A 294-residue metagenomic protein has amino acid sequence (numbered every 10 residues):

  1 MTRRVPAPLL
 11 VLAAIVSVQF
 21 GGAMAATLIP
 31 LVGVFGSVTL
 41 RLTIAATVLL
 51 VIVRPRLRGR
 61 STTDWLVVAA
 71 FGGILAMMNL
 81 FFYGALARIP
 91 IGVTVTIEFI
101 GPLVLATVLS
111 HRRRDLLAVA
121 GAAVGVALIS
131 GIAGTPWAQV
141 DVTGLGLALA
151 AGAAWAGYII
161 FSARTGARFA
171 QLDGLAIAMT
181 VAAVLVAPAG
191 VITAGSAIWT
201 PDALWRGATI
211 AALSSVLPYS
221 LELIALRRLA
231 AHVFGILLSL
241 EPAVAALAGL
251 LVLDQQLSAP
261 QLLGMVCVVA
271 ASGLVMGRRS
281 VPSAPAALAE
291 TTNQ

Functional and structural regions predicted by a protein language model:
M1-G36, A70-G73, M77-F81, V124 (+3 more regions): Glycine-/small-residue-enriched transmembrane alpha-helix faces in small-molecule transporters and effluxers
M1-V16, A46-A70, H111-L117, P136-V140 (+4 more regions): Membrane-interface interhelical linkers
T27-I44, F82-I100, D141-A154, P201-S215 (+2 more regions): Structural signature of hydrophobic alpha-helical transmembrane segments
L28, S37, R41, A85 (+7 more regions): Hydrophobic/aromatic residues within transmembrane alpha-helices of multi-pass small-molecule transporters
I29-M77, V104-L105, A154-F161, A176-T193 (+2 more regions): Transmembrane alpha-helices of multi-pass small-molecule transport proteins
G36-A46, L75, F82-R113, A151 (+1 more regions): Specific alpha-helical transmembrane segments that line the substrate/conduction pathway and gating interfaces
L40, V95-I97, F161-A183, S215-L251: Helix-helix packing/entry segments at the starts of transmembrane helices
I100, R114-A133, A248-L250, P260-R279: Hydrophobic transmembrane alpha-helices of multi-pass small-molecule transport proteins
